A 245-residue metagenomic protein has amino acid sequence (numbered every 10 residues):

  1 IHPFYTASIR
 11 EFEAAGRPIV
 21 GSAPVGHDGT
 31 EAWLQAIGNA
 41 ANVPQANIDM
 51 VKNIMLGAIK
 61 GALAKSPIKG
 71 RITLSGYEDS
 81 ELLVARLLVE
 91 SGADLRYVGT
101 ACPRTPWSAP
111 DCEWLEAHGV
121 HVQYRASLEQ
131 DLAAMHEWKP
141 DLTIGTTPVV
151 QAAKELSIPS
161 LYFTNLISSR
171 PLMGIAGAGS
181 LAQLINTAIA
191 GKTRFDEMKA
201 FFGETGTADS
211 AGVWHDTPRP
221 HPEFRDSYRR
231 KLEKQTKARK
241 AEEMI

Functional and structural regions predicted by a protein language model:
I1-I245: An N-terminal assembly and electron-transfer interface module characteristic of large anaerobic redox and radical
